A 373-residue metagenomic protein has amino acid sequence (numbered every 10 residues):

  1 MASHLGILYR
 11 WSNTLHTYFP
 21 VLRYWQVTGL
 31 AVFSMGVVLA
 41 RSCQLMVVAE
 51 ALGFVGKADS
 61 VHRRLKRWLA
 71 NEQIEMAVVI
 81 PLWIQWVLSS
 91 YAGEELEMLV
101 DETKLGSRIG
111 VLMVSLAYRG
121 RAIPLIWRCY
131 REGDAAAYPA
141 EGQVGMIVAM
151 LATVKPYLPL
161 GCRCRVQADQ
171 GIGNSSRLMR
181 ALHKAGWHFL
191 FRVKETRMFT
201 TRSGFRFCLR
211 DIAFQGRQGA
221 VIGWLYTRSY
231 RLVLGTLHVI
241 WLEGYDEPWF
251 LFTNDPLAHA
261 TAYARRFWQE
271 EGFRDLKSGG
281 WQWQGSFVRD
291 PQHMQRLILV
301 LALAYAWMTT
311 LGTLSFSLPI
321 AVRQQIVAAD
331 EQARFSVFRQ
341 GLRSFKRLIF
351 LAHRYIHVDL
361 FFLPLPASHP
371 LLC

Functional and structural regions predicted by a protein language model:
M1-S42, V79-P81, E94-L96, S107 (+1 more regions): Single, function-defining residue in the core of a domain
L30, V38, L52-S107, A168-D169 (+1 more regions): Active-site- or DNA-interface-adjacent structural scaffold in DNA-acting proteins
A40-E50: Short, charged amphipathic recognition helices of the HTH superfamily and cognate SANT/SANTA-like modules
H62-R67, S115-R121: A short glycine/small-residue-enriched secondary-structure motif
G110-M113: Extended, non-globular interaction scaffolds
